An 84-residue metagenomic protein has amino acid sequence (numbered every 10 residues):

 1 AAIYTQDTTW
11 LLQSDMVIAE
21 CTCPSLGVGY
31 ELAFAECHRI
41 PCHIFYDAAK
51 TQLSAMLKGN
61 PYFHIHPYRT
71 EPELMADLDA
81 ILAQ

Functional and structural regions predicted by a protein language model:
A1-Q84: Conserved catalytic or regulatory cores that recognize and/or transform ribose-phosphate-containing ligands
